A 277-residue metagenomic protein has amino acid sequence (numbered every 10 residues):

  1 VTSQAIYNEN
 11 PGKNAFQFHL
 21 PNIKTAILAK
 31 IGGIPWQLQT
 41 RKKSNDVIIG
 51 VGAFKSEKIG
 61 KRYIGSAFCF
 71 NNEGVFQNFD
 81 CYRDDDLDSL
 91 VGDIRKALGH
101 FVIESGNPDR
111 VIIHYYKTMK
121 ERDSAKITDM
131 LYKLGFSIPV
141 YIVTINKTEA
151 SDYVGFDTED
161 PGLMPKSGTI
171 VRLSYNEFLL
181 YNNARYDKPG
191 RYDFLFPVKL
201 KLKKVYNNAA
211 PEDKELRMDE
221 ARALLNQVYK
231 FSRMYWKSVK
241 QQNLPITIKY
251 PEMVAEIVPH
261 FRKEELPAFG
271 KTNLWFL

Functional and structural regions predicted by a protein language model:
V1-L277: Long, contiguous domain-sized segments
